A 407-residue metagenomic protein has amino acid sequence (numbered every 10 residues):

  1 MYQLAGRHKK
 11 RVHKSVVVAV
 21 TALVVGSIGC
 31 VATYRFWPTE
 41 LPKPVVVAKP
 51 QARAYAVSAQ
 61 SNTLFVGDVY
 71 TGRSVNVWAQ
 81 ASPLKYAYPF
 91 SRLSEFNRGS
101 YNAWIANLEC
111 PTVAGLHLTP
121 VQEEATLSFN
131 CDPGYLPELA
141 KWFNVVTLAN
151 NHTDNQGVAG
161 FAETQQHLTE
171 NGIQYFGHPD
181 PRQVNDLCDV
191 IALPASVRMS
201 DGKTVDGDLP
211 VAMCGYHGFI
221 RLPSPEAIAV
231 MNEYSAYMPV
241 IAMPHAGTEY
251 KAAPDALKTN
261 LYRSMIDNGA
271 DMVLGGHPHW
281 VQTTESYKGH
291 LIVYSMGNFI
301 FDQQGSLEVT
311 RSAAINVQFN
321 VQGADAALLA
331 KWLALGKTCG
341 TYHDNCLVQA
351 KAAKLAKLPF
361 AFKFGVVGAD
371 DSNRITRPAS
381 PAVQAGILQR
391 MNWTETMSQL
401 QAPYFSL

Functional and structural regions predicted by a protein language model:
M1-S15: N-terminal Lys/Arg-rich, disordered targeting/topogenic segments
P42-A149, T153-G157, T164: N-terminal catalytic scaffold of extracellular/periplasmic and nuclease hydrolases that process anionic headgroups
K43-P44, A48, A54-Q60, A253 (+1 more regions): A short C-terminal boundary segment appended to hydrolase-like catalytic domains
F65-G67, A103-E109, F143-N151, F176-P179 (+3 more regions): Active-site neighborhood of phospho(di)ester-bond hydrolases with catalytic His/Asp-centered motifs
G72-S74, T112-G115, N151-Q165, R182-C188 (+4 more regions): Active-site environment of divalent metal-dependent phosphoester hydrolases
N76-S91, A125-T126, V190-M243, E249 (+1 more regions): Binuclear metal-dependent hydrolase catalytic cores centered on His/Asp/Glu-rich metal-binding motifs
A114-E138, M238-A270: Active-site-proximal segments of metal-dependent phosphoesterases and phosphodiesterases across multiple
W142-V145, A256-I315, V321-D325: Conserved beta-sheet core of the metallophosphoesterase superfamily
